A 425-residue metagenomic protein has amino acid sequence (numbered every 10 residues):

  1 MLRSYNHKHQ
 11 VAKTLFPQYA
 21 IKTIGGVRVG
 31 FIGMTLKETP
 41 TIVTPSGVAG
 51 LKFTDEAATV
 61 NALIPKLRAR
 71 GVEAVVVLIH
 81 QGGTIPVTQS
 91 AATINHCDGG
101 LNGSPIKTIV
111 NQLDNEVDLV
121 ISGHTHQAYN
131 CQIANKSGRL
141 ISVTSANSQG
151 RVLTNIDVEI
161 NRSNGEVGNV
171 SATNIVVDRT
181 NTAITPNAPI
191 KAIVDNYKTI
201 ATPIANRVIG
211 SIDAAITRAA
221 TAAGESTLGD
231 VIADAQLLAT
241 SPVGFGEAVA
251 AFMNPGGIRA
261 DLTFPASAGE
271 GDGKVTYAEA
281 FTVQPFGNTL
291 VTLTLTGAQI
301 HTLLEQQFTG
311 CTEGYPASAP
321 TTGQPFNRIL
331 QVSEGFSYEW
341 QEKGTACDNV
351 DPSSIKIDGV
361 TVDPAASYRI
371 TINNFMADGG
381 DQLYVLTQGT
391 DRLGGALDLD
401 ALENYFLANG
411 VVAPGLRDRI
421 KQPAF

Functional and structural regions predicted by a protein language model:
M1-S4, Q10, L15-Y19, I133-S142 (+4 more regions): Feature captures C-terminal
M1-T180, L228-A235, G244, A251 (+2 more regions): Acidic, metal/ion-coordinating pockets
L36-K37, T199-D213, K274-E279, T371-D378: Short, compositionally biased low-complexity segments
S46-L51, N95, I216-E225, G287-V291 (+1 more regions): Second-shell loop/turn segments in exported
T173, G210-D213, T292-T294: Short amphipathic
D178-K191: Glycine-rich, flexible beta-strand/loop modules in the N-terminal catalytic cores of phosphate-handling
A188-G224: Active-site nucleophile-His-acid catalytic modules used for acyl/amide transfer and hydrolysis across diverse enzymes
